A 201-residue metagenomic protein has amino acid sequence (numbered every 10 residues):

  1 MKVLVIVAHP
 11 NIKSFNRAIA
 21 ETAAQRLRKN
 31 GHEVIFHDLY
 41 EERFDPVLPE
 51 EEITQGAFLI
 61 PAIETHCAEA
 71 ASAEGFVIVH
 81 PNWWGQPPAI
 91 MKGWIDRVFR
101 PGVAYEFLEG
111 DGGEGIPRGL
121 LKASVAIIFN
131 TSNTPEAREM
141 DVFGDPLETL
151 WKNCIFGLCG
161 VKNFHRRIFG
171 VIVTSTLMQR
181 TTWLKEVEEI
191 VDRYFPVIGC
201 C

Functional and structural regions predicted by a protein language model:
K2-H32, H37, S132: N-terminal beta1-alpha1 ligand-phosphate binding loop
A18-E21, P49-E52, M91-W94, D141-G144 (+1 more regions): Short, glycine/charged-enriched secondary-structure capping and boundary segments
A24-N30, F99, F156-K162: Short helix-loop-beta junction
H32-R43, R167-G170: A short beta-strand-loop structural module common to alpha/beta enzyme folds
L39-F58, M178-R180: N-terminal beta-loop-helix "entrance" segment that forms/cooperates in small-molecule cofactor or anionic ligand
T54-S72, W183-Y194: Glycine-rich, highly charged phosphate/nucleotide-binding loops
F58-W151: Helix-loop-strand module that forms the ligand-binding subsite of alpha/beta enzymes
R138-C201: Glycine-rich phosphate/pyrophosphate-binding loop and the adjoining helix
